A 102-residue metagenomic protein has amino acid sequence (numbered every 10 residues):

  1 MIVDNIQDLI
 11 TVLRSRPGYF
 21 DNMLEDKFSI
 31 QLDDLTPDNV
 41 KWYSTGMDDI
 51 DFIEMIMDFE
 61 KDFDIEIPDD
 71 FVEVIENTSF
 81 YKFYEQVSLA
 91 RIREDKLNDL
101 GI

Functional and structural regions predicted by a protein language model:
M1-R91: Phosphopantetheine-dependent thiolation modules in NRPS/PKS and related acyl-activating systems
L89-I102: Short acidic, low-complexity intrinsically disordered linear motifs used for protein-protein interactions
